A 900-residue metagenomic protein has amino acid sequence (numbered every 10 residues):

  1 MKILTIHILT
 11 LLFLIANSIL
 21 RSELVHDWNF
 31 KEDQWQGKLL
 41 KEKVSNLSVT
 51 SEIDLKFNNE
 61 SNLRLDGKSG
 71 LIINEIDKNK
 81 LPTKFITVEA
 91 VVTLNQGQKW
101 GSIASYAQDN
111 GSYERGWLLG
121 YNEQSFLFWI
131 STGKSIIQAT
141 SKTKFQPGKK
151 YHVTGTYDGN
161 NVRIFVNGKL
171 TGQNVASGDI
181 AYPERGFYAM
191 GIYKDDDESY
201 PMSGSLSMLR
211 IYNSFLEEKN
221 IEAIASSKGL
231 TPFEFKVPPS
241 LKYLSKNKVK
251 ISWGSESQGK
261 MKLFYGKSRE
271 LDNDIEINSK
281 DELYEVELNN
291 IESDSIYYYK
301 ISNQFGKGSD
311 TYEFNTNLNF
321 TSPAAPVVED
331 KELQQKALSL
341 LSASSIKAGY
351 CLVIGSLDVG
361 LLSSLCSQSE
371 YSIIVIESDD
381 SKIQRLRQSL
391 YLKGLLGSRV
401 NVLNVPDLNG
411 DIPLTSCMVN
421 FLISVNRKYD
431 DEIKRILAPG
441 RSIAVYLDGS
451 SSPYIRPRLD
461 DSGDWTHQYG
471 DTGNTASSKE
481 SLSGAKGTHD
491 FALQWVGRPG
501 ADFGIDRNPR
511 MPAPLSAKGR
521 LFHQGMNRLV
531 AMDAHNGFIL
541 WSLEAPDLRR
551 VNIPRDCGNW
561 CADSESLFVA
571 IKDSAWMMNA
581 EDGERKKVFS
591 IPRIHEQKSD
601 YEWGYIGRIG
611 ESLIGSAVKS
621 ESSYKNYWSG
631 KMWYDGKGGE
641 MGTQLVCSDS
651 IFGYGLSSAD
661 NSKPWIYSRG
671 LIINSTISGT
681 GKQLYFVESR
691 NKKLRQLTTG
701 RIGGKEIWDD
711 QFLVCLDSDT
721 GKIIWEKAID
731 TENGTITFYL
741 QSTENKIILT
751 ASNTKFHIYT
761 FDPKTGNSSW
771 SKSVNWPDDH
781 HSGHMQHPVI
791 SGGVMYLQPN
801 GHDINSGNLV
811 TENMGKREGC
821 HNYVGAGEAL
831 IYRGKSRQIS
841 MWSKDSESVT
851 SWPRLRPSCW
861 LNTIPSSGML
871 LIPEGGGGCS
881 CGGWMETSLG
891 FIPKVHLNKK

Functional and structural regions predicted by a protein language model:
E23-F233: Extracellular glycan-associated modules
G186, D506-L529, V551-W576, Q597-G653 (+7 more regions): Repeat-blade elements of multi-bladed beta-propeller folds
P232-T321: Short, surface-exposed linear motifs at loops/turns and structural transition points
R385-D411: S-adenosyl-L-methionine
N409-F421: A short acidic, Gly/Pro-enriched loop at the edge of an enzyme's catalytic core that lines a small-molecule cofactor
Y429-S442: A short glycine-rich, Lys/Arg-flanked "PGG" loop and its adjoining helix->strand segment in the class I
G470-K479, S483-N527, G558: Beta-strand-rich domains and repeat architectures in extracellular enzymes and scaffolds, especially beta-propellers
A534-N536, N579-G583, S657-D660, D717-T720 (+3 more regions): Short loop/turn segments that connect beta-strands within beta-propeller blades
